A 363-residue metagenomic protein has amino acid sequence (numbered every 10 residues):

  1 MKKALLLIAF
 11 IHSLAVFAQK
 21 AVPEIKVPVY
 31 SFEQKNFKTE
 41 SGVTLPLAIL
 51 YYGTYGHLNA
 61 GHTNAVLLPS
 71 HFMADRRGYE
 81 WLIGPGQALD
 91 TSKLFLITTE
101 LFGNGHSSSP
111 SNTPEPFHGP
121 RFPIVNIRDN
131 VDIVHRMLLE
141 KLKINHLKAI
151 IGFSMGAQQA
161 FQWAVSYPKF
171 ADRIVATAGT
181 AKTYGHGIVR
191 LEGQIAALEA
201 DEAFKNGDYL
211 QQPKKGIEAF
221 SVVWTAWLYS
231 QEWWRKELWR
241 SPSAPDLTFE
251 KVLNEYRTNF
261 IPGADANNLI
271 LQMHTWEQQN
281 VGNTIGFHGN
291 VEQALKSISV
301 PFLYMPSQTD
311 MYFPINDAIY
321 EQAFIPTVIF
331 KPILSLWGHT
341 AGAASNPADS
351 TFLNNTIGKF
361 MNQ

Functional and structural regions predicted by a protein language model:
Q19-L68, R76: Catalytic-loop region of hydrolases
G53-E115: N-terminal cap/lid subdomain of alpha/beta-hydrolase-fold enzymes
F117, R128-K148: Conserved acidic catalytic loop of the alpha/beta-hydrolase fold
H146-I188: Conserved hydrolase catalytic core segment
F170-A171, A176-N259: Alpha/beta-hydrolase-fold enzymes
I298, Y304-P306: Short beta-strand/loop motif that positions the catalytic acidic residue of the alpha/beta-hydrolase fold
M311-D317: Conserved alpha/beta-hydrolase "acid-adjacent" motif
Y320, T327-Q363: Catalytic active-site module of serine/aspartate enzymes centered on a nucleophile-bearing elbow/loop
